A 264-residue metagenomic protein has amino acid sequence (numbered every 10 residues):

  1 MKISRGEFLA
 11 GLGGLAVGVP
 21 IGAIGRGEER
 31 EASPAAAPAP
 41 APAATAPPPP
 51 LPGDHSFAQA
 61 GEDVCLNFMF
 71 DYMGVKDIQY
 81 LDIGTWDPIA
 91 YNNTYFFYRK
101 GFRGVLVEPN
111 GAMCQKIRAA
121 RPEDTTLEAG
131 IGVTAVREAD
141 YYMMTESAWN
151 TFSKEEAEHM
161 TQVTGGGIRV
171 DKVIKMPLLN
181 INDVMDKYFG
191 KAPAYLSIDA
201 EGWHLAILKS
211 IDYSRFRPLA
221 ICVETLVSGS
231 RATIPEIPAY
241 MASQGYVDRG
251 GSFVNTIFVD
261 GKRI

Functional and structural regions predicted by a protein language model:
K2-G14, P20, G25-I264: Phosphate/nucleotide-binding beta-alpha loop and adjacent structural elements of enzyme active sites
